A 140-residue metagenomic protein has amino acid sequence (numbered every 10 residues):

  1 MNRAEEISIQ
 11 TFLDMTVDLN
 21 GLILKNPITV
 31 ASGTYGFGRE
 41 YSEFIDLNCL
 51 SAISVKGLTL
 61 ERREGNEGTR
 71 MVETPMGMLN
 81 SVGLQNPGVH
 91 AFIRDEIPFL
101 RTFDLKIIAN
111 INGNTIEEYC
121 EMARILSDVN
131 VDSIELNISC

Functional and structural regions predicted by a protein language model:
N2-C140: Flavin-dependent oxidoreductase catalytic cores
